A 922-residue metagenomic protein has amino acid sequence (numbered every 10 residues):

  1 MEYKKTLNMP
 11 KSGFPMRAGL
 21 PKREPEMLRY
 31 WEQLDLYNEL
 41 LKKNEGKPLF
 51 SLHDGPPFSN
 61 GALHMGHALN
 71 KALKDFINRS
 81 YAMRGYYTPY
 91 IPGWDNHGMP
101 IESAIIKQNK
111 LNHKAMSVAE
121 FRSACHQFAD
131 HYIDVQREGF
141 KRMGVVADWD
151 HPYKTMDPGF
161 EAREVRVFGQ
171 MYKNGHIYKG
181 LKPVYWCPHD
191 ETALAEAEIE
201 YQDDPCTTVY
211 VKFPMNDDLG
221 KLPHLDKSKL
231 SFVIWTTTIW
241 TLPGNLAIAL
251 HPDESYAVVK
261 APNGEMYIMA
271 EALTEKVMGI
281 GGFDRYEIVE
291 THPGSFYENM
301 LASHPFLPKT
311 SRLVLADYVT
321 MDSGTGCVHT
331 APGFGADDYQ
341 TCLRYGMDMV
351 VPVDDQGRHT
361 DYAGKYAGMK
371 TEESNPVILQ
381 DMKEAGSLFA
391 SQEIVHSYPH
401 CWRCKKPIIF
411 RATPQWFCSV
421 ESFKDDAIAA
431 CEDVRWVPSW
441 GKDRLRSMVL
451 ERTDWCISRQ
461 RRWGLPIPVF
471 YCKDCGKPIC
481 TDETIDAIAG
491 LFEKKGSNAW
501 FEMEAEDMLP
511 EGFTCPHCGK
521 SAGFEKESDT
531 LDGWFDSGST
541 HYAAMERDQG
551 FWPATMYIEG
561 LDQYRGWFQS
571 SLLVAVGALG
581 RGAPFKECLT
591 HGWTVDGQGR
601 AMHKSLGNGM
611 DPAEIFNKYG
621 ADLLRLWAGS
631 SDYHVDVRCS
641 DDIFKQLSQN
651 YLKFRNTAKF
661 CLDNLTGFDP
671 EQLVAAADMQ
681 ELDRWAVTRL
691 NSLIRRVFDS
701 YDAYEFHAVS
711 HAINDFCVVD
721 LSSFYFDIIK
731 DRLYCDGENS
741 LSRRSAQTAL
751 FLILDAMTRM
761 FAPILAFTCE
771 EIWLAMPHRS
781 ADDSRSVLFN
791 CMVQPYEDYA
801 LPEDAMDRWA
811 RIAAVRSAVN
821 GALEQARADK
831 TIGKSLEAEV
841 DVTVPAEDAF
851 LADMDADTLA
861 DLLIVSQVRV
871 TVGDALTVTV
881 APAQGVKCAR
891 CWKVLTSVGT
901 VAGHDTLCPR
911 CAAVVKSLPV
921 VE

Functional and structural regions predicted by a protein language model:
E2-L20, E26, Y30-L34, I106-P243 (+14 more regions): Residue patterns forming the tRNA-binding/recognition surfaces of aminoacyl-tRNA synthetases and related DALR
K42-S103, E164, I234-L242, V314-T341 (+4 more regions): N-terminal catalytic cores of NTP/NDP-binding nucleotidyl/phosphoryl-transfer enzymes
D95, V184, P188, L194-E200 (+8 more regions): Acidic, turn-prone loop/beta-hairpin segments
V184, Y398, I467-V469, G512 (+2 more regions): Residues immediately within or flanking Cys/His clusters that coordinate Zn2+ in small zinc-binding modules
C187, C401, C472, C515-C518 (+2 more regions): Short cysteine-rich clusters marking metal-coordination/redox-active sites
E191, Q460, G476, G519 (+2 more regions): Cys/His-coordinated zinc-binding microdomains
A247, E254-C327, A336-Q340: Protease-associated
R312, Y345-G357, R461-W463, D486-D636: Alpha-helical recognition segments enriched in aromatics with Gly/Pro capping that present substrate-recognition
